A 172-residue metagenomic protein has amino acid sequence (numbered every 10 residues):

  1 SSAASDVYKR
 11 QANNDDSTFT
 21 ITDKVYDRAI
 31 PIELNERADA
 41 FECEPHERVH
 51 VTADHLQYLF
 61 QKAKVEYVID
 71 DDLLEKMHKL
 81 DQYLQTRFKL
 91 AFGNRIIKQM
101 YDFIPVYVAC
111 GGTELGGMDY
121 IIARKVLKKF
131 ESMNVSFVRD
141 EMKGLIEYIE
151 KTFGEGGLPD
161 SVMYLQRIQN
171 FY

Functional and structural regions predicted by a protein language model:
S1-Y172: C-terminal regulatory/interaction module of P-loop NTP-utilizing enzymes
